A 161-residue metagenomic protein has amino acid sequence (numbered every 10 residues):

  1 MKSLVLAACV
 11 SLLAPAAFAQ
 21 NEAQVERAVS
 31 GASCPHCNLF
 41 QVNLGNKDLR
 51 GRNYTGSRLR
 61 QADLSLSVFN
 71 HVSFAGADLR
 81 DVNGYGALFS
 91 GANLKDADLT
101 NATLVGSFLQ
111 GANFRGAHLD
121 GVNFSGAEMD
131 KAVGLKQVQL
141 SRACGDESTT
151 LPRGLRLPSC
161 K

Functional and structural regions predicted by a protein language model:
M1-V5: Positively charged n-region of N-terminal signal peptides that target proteins for export
A14-A16: N-terminal signal peptide c-region/cleavage motif recognized by signal peptidases
A19-K161: Tandem repeat scaffolds
